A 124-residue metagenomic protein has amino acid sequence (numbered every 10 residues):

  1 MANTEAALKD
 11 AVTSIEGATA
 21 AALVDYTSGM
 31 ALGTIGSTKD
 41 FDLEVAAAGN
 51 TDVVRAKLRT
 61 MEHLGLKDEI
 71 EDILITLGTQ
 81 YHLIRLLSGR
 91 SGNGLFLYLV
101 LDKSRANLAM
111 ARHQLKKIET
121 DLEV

Functional and structural regions predicted by a protein language model:
M1-V124: Non-catalytic interaction/Regulatory regions outside core domains
